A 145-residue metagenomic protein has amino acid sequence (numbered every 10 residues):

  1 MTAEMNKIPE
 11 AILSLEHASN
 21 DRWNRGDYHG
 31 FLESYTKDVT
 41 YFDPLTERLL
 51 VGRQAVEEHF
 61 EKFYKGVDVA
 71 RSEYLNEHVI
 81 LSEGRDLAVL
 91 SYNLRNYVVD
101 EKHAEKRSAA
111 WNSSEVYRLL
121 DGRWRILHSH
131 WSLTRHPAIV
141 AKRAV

Functional and structural regions predicted by a protein language model:
T2-E33, T40-V145: A beta-strand edge to alpha-helix "cap/lid" segment located at domain peripheries
